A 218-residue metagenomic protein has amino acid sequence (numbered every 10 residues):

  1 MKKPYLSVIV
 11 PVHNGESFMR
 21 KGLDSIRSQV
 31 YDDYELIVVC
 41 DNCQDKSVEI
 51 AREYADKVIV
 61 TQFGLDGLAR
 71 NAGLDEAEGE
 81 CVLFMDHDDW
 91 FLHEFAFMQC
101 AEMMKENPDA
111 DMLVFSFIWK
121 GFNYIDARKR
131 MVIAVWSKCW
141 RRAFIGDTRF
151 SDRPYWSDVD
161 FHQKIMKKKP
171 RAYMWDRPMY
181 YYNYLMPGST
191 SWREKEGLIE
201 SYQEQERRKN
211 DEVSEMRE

Functional and structural regions predicted by a protein language model:
P4-S7, S25, E35, D160: Cell-envelope/extracellular polymer assembly enzymes that use nucleotide-activated donors
P11-S28: Short, well-formed alpha-helical segments that are part of the catalytic scaffolds of diverse glycosyltransferases
S17-R20, D45-E53: Acidic helix N-cap motif at the loop->helix transition within catalytic regions of sugar-transfer enzymes
D32, C40-E49, W90: A conserved acidic beta->alpha catalytic loop
T61-A77: Glycine-rich, basic loop-to-helix element that forms the pyrophosphate-binding segment of sugar-nucleotide handling
V82: Short aromatic/hydrophobic "clamp" motif used to bind/position activated sugar donors
W90, E94-Y124: Conserved donor NDP-sugar-binding/catalytic core segment of glycosyltransferases
Y124-L198: Conserved nucleotide-sugar donor-binding catalytic segment
